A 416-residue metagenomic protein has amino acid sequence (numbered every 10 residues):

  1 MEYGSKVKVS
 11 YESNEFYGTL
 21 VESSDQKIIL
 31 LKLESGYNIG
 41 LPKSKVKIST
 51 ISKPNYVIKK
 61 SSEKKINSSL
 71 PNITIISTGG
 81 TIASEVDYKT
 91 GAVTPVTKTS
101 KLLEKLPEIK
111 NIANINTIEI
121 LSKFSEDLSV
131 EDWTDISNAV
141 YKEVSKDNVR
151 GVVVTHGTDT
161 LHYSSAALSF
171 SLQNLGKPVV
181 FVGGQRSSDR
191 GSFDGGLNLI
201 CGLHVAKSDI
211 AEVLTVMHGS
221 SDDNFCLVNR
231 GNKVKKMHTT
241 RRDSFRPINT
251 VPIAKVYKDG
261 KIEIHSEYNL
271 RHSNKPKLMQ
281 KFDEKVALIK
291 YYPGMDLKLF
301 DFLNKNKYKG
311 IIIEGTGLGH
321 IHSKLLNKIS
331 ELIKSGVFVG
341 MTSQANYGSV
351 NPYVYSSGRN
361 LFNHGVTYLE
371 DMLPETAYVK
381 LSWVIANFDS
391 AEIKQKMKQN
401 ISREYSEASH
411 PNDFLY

Functional and structural regions predicted by a protein language model:
M1-K65: Conserved RNA-binding domains used in RNP assembly and mRNA/RNA metabolism
N38-G40, K45-E143: ATP/NTP phosphate-donor binding region
I39, V182-Y257: Internal gly/pro-rich beta-alpha loop/helix module that stabilizes soluble enzyme cofactors or their anionic handles
I76, D87, K98-T99, E104-I109 (+2 more regions): Accessory alpha-helical/coil subdomains and C-terminal extensions that flank or cap enzyme catalytic cores
K146-L161, N306-L318: Short acidic, glycine-rich surface-loop motifs adjacent to enzyme active sites
V154-K177, I321-I329: Short Gly/Thr/Asp-enriched flexible loops that form oxyanion-binding sites at enzyme active sites
G176-P178, K334-F338: A short helix->loop->beta-strand "cap" motif at the edges of active sites that frequently abuts
N351-F388: Interaction/scaffold regions that mediate signaling and macromolecular assembly across diverse proteins
